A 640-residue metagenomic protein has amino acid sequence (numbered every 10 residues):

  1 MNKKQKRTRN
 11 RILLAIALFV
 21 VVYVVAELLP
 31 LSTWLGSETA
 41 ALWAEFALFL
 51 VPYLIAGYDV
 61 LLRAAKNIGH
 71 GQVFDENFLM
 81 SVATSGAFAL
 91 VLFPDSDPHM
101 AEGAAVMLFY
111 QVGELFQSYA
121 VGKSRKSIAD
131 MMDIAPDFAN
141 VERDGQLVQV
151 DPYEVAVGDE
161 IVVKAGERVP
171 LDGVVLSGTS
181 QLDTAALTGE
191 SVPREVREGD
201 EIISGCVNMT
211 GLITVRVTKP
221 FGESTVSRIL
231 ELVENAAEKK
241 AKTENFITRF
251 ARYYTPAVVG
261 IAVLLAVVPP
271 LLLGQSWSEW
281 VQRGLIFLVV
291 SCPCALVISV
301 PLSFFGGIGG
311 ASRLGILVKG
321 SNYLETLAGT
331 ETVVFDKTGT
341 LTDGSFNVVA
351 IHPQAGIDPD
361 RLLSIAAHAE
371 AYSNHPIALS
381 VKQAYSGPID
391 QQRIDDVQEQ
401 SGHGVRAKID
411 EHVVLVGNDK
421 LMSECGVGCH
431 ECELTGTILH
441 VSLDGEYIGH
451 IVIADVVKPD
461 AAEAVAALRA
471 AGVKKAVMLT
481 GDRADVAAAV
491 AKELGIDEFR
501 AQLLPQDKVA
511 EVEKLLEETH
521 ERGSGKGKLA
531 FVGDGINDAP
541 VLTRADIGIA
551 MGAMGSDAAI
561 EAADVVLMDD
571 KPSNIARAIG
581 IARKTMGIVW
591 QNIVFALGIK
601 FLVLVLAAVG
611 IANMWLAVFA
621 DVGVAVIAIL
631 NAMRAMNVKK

Functional and structural regions predicted by a protein language model:
M1-A41, V51, G145-Q149, S227 (+6 more regions): Flexible metal-binding regulatory segments at protein termini and peripheral loops
N2, F49-F138, E142, A156-I161 (+6 more regions): Actuator/coupling domain of P-type ATPases
I16-A17, N245-G274, R283-F304, W590-F619: Bilayer-spanning, highly hydrophobic alpha-helical transmembrane segments
A64, H99, A120, A139 (+27 more regions): Residue-level signature of catalytic and energy-coupling elements of molecular machines, predominantly ATP/GTP-dependent
A65-D75, F116-D130, L302-S321, M633-K640: Juxtamembrane helix-loop transition segments at the membrane interface in multi-pass membrane proteins
H70, E76-T84, L187, F246 (+4 more regions): Conserved catalytic phosphorylation-site environment of P-type ATPases
K164, V348, H352-K475, A484 (+1 more regions): P-type ATPase nucleotide-binding
I409-E411, T437, L443-Q591, I599: Conserved ATP-binding TGD loop and adjacent catalytic N/P-domain core of P-type ATPases
